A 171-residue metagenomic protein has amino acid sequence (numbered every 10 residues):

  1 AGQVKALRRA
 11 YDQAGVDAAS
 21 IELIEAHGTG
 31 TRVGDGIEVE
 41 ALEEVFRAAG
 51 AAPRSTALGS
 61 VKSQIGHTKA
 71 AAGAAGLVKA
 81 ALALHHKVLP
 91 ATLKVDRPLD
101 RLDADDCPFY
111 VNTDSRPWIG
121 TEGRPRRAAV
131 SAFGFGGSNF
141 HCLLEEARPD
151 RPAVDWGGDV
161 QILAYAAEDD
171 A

Functional and structural regions predicted by a protein language model:
A1-Y165: Condensing-enzyme catalytic core of the thiolase-fold
